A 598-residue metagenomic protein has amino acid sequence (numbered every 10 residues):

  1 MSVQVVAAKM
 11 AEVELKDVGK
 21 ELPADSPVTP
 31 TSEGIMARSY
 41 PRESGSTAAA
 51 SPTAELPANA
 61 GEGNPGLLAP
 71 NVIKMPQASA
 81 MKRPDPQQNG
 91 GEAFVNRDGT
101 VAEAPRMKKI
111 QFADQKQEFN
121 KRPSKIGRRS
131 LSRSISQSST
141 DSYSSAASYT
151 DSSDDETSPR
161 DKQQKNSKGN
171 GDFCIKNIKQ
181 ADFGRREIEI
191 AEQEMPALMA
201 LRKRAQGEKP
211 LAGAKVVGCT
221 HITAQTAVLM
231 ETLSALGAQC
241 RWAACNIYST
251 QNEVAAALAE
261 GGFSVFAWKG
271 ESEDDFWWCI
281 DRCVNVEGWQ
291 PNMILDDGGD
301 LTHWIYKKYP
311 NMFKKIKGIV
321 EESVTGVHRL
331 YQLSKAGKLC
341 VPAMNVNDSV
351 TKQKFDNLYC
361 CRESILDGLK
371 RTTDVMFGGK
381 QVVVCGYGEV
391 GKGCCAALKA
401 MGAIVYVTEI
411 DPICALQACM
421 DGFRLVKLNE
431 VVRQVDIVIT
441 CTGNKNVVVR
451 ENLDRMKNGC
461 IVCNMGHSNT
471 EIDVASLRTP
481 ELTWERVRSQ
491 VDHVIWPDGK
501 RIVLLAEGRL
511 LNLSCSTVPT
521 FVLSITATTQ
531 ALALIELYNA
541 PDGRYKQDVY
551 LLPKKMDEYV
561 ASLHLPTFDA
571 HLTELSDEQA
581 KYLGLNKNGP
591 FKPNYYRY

Functional and structural regions predicted by a protein language model:
V13, A24, R42-S46, Q77-M81 (+3 more regions): Intrinsically disordered, low-complexity Ser/Pro/Thr-rich segments that encode short linear phospho-regulatory motifs
E103, D151, R160-L211, W242-K380 (+1 more regions): Glycine/serine-rich phosphate-binding loop and adjoining beta1-alpha1 elements at the start of nucleotide-handling
N120, Q251-A257, Y309-L339, I461-L510 (+1 more regions): Rossmann-fold NAD(P)-binding glycine/threonine-rich loop
S139-S144, Y149-R160, Q164-D172, Q180-A197 (+7 more regions): Adenosine-phosphate binding glycine-rich loop
C219-G237, Q353-D356, C360-K445: Glycine-rich phosphate/diphosphate-binding loop of Rossmann-like nucleotide-binding domains
S234, G288-P291, T302-H303, N311-M312 (+2 more regions): Rossmann-fold NAD(P) dinucleotide-binding segment
A415, M420-K500: Rossmann-like adenosine-cofactor binding region
